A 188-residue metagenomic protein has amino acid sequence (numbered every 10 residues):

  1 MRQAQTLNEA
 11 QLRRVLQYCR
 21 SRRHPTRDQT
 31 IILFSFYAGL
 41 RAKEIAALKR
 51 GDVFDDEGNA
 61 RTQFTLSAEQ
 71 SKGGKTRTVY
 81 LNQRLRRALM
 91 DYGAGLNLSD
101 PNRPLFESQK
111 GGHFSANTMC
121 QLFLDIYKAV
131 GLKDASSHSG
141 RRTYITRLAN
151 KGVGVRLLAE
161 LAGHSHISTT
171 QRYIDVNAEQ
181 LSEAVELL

Functional and structural regions predicted by a protein language model:
R2, Q70-M90, R103-L122: C-terminal catalytic core of Y-nucleophile DNA break-rejoin enzymes
A4, R23-T26, T76, H113-N117 (+1 more regions): N-terminal core-binding DNA-recognition domain of tyrosine site-specific recombinases/integrases
E9-A38, A42: Basic, Lys/Arg- and aromatic-enriched nucleic-acid-binding interface segment
I31, A42, R142, V155 (+1 more regions): Helix-turn-helix DNA-binding elements, focusing on the entry/boundary residues of the two helices that contact DNA
S35, L148-A149: Short helix-to-turn junction characteristic of helix-turn-helix DNA-binding domains, especially the helix
E44-A46, A135, I145, V153-H164: Active-site-proximal segment of tyrosine recombinases
A47-T76, Y80, L85: Conserved tyrosine-mediated DNA breakage-rejoining catalytic core shared by Y-recombinases
L66, Q70, A162-L187: Catalytic-site neighborhood detector that most strongly recognizes the C-terminal catalytic loop/helix of tyrosine
